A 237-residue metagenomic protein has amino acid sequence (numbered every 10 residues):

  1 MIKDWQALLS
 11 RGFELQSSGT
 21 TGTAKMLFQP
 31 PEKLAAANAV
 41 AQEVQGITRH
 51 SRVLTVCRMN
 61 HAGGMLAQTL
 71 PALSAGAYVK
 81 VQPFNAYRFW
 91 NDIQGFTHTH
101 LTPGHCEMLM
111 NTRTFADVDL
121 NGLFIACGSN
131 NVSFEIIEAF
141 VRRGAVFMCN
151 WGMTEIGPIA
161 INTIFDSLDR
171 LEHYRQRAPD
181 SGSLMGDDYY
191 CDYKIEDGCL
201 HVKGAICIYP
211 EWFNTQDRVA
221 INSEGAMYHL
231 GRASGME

Functional and structural regions predicted by a protein language model:
I2-Q16, G46-R52: Conserved pre-ATP/AMP-binding loop-to-beta segment of ANL
R11-L27, S234: Conserved adenylation A10 loop of the ANL superfamily
T20, S129, G152, D217 (+1 more regions): Active-site glycine-centered loops adjacent to acidic/histidine catalytic or metal-binding residues that shape
K25-V44, T48, R52-M110, F124 (+1 more regions): AMP-binding/adenylate-forming
F28-P30, A160-I164, E196: Short beta-strand-to-turn element immediately C-terminal to the catalytic PLP-Schiff-base lysine in fold type I
H98-L101, M110-A178: Gly/Ser/Thr-rich phosphate-binding loop
C199-E237: Conserved ATP-binding/catalytic segment of the ANL
